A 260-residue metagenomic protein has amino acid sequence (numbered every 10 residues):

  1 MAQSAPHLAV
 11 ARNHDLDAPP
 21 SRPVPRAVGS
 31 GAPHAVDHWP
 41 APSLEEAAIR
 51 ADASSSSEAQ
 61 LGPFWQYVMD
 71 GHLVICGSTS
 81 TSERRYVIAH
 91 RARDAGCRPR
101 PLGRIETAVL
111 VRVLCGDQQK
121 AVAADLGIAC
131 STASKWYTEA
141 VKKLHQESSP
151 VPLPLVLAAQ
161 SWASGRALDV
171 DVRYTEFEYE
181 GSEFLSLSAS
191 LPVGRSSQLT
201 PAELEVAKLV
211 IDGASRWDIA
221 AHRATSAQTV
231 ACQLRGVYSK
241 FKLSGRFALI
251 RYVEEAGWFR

Functional and structural regions predicted by a protein language model:
M1-C76, T81, V87-R93, P99 (+4 more regions): DNA-contacting interfaces and partner/effector-binding or oligomerization modules in DNA-centric proteins
I88-I105, E183-A202: Regulatory hinge/linker segments at domain boundaries that couple sensory/effector modules to output domains
E106-V113, E203-A207, L249: Short alpha-helical "packing" element that flanks the helix-turn-helix/winged-helix DNA-binding module
L110, S134, T200, A207 (+1 more regions): Conserved catalytic core of two-component sensor histidine kinases
V111, A124, K208, A221 (+1 more regions): A cross-family signal for key residues in well-ordered alpha-helices that form functional helical elements
R112-D117, V210-A214, V253: Short helix-to-turn junction characteristic of helix-turn-helix DNA-binding domains, especially the helix
Q118-V151, A214-A248: Recognition helix of helix-turn-helix DNA-binding domains
K142-E180, L191-V193, R235-R260: Basic, Lys/Arg-enriched C-terminal extension of HTH/homeodomain DNA-binding domains
